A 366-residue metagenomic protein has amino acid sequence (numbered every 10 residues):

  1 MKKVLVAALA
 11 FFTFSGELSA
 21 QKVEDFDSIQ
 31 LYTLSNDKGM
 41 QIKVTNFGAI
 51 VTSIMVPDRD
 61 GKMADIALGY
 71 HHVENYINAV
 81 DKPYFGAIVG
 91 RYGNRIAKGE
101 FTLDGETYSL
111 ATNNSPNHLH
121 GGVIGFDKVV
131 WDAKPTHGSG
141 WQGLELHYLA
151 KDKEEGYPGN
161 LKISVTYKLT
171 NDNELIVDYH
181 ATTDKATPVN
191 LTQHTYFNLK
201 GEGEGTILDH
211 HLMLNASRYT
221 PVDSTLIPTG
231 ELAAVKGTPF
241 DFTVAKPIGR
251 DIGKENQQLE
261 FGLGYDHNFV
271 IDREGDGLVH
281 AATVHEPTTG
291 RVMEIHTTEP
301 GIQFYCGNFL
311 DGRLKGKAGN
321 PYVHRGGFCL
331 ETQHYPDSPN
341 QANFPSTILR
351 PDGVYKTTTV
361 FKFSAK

Functional and structural regions predicted by a protein language model:
M1-K22: Bacterial Sec-dependent N-terminal signal peptides
Q21-K366: An exposed, glycine/acidic-rich loop-and-rim segment of catalytic or binding clefts
